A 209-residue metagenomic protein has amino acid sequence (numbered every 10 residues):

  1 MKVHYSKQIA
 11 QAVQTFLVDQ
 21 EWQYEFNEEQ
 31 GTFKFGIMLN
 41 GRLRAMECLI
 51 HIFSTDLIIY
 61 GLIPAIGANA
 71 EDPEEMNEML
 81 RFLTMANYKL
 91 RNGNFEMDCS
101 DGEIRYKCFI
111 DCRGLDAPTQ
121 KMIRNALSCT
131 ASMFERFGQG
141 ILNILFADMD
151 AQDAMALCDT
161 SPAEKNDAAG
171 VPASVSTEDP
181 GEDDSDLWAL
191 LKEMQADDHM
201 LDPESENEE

Functional and structural regions predicted by a protein language model:
K2-Y24: Amphipathic alpha-helical segments
Q20-A45, S54-Y60, P64-A65: Ser/Thr-rich, low-complexity intrinsically disordered terminal regions
L43-E47, L90-N92: Short, surface-exposed coil-to-beta transition loops
I63-G102: Short, internal acidic amphipathic alpha-helical interface segments that mediate docking to partner proteins
E96-G114: Short acidic, glycine/tyrosine-flanked loop/strand segments centered on an H-E-D-like triad
G114-A126: A short acidic/glycine-rich loop-to-helix N-cap element
S132-D159: Flexible helix-coil linker/hinge segments at domain or subdomain boundaries
A151-E209: Charge-rich (especially acidic), low-complexity segments
